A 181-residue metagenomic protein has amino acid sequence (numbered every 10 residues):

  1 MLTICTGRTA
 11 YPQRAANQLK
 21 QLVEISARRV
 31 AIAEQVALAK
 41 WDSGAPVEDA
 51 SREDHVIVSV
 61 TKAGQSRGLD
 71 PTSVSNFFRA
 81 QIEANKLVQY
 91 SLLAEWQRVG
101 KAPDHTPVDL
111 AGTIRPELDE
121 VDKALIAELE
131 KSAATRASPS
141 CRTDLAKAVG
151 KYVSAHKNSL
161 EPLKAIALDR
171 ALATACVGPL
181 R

Functional and structural regions predicted by a protein language model:
L2-A10: C-terminal segment of classical bacterial N-terminal signal peptides
Y11-S51: Immediate post-signal-peptide N-terminus of mature secreted/exported proteins
L22-R29, P46-E53, I57, R67 (+3 more regions): Solvent-exposed, acidic/flexible segments
A33, G64, N85, Q89 (+2 more regions): A structural signal for well-ordered alpha-helices, especially hydrophobic packing surfaces of coiled-coils
A37, T61-Q65: Amphipathic alpha-helical segments within well-ordered protein domains
R67-D104, V108: Mid-length scaffold segments of soluble, non-membrane domains
Q97-A137: Extended amphipathic alpha-helical interaction segments
K131-R181: Glycine-rich, aromatic-bearing surface loops/beta-hairpins
